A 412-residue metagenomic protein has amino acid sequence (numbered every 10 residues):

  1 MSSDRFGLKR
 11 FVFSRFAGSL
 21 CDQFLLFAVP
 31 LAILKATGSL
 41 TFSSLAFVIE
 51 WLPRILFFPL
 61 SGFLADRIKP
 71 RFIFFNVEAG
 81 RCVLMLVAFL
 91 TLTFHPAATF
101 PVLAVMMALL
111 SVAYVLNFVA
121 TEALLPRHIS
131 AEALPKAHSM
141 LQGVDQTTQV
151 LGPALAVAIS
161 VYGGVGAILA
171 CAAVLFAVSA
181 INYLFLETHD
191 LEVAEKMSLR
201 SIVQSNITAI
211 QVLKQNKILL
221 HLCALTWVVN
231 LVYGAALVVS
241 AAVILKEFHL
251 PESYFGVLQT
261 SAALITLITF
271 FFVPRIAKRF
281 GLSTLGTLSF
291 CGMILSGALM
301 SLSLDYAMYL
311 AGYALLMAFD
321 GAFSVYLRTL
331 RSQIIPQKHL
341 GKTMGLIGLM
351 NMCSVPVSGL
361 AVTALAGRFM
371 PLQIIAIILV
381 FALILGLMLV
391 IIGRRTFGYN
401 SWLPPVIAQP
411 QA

Functional and structural regions predicted by a protein language model:
M1-L8, T188-A224: Juxtamembrane intracellular "pre-TM" segments in multi-pass secondary transporters
M1-P53, N216-A262: Helix-loop boundary and gating motifs at the non-cytosolic
R5, G38-S39, G164-V165, Q215-K217 (+2 more regions): Short loop-to-helix capping motifs
R10-L26, E50-F63, K69-C82, V102-V161 (+5 more regions): Substrate-agnostic recognition of the 12-TM MFS/MFS-like secondary transporter fold
K35-A36, D66-R67, P96, R127 (+5 more regions): Membrane-helix boundary and inter-helical linker elements of multi-pass secondary transporters
T37, K69, T91-L92, H249 (+1 more regions): Helix-breaking motifs and short loop linkers at transmembrane-helix boundaries and internal kinks in secondary membrane
L56, L60, I73, V77 (+5 more regions): C-terminal transmembrane bundle of multi-pass solute transporters/carriers
F100-M107, S111, K136-E192, G256 (+3 more regions): Hydrophobic alpha-helical transmembrane segments
